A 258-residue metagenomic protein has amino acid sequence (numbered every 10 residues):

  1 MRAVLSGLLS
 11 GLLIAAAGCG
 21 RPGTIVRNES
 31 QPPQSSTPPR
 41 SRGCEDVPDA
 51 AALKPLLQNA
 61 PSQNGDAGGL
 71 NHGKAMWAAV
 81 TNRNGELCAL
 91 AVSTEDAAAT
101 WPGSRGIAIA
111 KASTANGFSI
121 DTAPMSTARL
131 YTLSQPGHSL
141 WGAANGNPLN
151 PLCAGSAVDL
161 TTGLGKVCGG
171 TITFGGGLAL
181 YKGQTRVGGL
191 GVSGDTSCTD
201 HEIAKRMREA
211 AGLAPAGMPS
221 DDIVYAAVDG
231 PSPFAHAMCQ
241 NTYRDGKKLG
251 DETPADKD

Functional and structural regions predicted by a protein language model:
M1-L8: Bacterial N-terminal signal peptides that target proteins for export
A16-G18: C-terminal motif of bacterial Sec signal peptides marking the signal peptidase cleavage site
G20-P22: Bacterial signal peptide processing site
I25-D258: Flexible, solvent-exposed loop/hinge segments and secondary-structure transition points
